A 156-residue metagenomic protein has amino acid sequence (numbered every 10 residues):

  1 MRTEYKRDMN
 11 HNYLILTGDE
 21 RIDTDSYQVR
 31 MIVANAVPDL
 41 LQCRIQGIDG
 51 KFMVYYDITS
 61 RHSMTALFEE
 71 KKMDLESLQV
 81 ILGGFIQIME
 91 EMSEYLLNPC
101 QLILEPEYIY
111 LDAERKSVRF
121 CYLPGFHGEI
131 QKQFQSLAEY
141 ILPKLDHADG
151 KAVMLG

Functional and structural regions predicted by a protein language model:
M1-G156: ATP/nucleotide-binding catalytic cores
